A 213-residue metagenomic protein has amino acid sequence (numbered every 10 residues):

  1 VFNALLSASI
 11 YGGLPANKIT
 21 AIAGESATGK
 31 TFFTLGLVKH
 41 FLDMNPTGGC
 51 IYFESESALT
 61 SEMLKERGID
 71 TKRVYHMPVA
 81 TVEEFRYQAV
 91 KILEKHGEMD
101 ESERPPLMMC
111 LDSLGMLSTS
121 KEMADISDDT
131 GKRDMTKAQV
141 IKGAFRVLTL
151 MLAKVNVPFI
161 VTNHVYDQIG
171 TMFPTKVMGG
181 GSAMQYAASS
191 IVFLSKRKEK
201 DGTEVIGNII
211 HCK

Functional and structural regions predicted by a protein language model:
V1-V74, F85-E94, E98: The Walker A/P-loop phosphate-binding site
I19-A21, G49, P106-C110, P158: Residue-level preference for the first positions of well-ordered beta-strands
G24, E54, S113-G115, S195-K196 (+1 more regions): Flexible glycine-/small-residue-rich
L42-M44, E66-V74, D125-D134, T175-G181: A short alpha->loop->secondary-structure connector
L59, L117-S118, Q168-I169: Catalytic P-loop NTPase motifs of RecA-like helicase/translocase cores
V74-A80: Short acidic-hydrophobic, aromatic-tinged amphipathic segments that line or gate anion-handling sites
A80-N156: Phosphate-binding/switch loop-helix module in NTP-utilizing enzymes
D134-K213: Phosphate-binding/switch region of NTP-binding enzymes
